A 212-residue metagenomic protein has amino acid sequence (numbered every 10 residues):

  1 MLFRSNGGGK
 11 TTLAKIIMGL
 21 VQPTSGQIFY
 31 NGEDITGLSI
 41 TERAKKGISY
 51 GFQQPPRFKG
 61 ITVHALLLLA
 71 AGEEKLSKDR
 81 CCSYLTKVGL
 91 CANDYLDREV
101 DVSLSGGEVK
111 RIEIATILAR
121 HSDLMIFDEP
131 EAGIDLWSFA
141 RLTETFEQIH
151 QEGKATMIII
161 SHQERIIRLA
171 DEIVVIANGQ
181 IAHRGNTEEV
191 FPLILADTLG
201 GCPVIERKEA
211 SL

Functional and structural regions predicted by a protein language model:
M18: Helix-to-loop junction immediately C-terminal to a conserved catalytic motif
G26-E33, K46, R80: Conserved ABC transporter NBD signature motif
D34-S49, I194: ABC ATPase NBD coupling module
Q54, G60-S77: Q-loop/switch helix immediately C-terminal to the Walker
E113-I114: Hydrophobic anchor residue at the start of the ABC signature
I117-L118: ABC ATPase C-loop
E129-P130: Walker B catalytic motif
